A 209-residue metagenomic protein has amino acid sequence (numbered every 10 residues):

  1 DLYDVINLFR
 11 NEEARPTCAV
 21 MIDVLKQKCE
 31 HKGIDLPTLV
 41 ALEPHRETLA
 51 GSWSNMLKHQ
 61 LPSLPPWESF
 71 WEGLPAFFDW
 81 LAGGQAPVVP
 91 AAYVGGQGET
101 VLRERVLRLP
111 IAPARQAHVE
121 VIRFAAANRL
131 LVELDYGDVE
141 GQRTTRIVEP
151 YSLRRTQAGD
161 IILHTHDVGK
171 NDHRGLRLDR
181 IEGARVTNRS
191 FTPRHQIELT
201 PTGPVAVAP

Functional and structural regions predicted by a protein language model:
D1-P110: Structured mid-to-C-terminal alpha-helical surface segments
T100-P209: Core beta-strand-centered patch of the WYL/Sm-like small regulatory domain
